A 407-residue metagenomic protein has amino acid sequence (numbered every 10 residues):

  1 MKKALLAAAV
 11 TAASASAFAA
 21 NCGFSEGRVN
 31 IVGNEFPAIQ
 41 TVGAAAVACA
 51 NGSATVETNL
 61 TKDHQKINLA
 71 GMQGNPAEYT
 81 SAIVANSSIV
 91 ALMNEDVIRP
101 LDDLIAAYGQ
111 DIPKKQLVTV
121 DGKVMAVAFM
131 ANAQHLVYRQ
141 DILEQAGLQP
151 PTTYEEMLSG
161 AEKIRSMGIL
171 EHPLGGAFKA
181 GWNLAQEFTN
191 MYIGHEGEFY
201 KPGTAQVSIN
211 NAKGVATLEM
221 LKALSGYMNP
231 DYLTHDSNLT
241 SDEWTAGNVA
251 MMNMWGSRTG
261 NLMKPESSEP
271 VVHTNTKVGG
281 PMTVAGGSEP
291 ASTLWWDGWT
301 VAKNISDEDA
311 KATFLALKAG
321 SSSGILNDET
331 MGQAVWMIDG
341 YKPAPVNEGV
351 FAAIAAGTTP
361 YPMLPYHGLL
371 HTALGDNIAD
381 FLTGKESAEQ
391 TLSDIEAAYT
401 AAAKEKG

Functional and structural regions predicted by a protein language model:
K3-A9, F18-S88, L233, Q390 (+1 more regions): Conserved N-terminal structural module of periplasmic/extracytoplasmic solute-binding proteins
L69-A70, A77-T80, L104, Y108-L143 (+3 more regions): A structural signal for short loop-to-beta-strand junctions that line the ligand-binding cleft of periplasmic/secreted
V84-A133, Q149, L158, E187 (+1 more regions): Hinge/lid segment of periplasmic solute-binding proteins
R99-K114, L174-G181, H195-A216, P265-T276 (+2 more regions): Short, solvent-exposed loop/beta-turn-alpha elements that line the ligand-binding surface or hinge of extracytoplasmic
V124, A146, V207, V215 (+2 more regions): Extracytoplasmic/periplasmic substrate-recognition and gating elements
M125, L158-Q206: Extracytoplasmic/periplasmic solute-binding protein
A161, T204-L233: Glycine-centered hinge/linker elements that transmit conformational signals in sensory and ligand-binding systems
T276-T283, N327-D376, D380, K404-E405: Long, aromatic- and glycine/proline-rich binding clefts that accommodate carbohydrate-like moieties
